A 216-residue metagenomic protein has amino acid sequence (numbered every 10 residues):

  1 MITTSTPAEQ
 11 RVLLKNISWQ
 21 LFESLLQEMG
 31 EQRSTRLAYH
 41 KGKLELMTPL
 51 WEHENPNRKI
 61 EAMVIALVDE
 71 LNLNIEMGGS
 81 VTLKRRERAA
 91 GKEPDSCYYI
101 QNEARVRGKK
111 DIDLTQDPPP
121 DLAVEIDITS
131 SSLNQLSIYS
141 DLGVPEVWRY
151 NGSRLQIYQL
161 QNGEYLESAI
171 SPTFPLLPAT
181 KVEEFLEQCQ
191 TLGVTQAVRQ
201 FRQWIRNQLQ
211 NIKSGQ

Functional and structural regions predicted by a protein language model:
M1-L142, E146-Q216: Gly/Pro/Ser/Thr-rich low-complexity, intrinsically disordered segments predominantly at protein N-termini
